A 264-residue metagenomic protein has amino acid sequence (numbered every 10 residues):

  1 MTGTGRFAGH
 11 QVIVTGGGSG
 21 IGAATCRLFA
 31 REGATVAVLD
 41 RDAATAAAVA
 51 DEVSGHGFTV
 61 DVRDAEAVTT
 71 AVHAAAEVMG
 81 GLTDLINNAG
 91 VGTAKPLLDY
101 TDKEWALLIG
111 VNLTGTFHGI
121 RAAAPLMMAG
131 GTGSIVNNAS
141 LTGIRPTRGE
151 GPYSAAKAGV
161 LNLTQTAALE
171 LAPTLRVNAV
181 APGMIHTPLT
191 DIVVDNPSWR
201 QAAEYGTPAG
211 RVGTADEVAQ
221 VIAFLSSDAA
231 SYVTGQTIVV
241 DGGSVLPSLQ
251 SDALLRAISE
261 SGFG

Functional and structural regions predicted by a protein language model:
T2-T4, R145, T234-G264: Short C-terminal tail/terminal secondary-structure segment of NAD(P)H-dependent dehydrogenase/reductase domains
K95-L98, R145-G151, G210, D228: Active-site loop immediately N-terminal to the catalytic Tyr-X3-Lys motif of short-chain dehydrogenase/reductase
P96-L97, E104-I109, I135, A203: Substrate-binding pocket helix/loop in short-chain dehydrogenase/reductase
I120, A156, T164: Active-site helix of classical SDR
P125, A168-P173, S231: Alpha-helical segment proximal to the catalytic Tyr-Lys
S140: Residue(s) in the substrate-gating loop at a strand-loop-helix junction that position the organic substrate next
A179, S198-V233, V240-G242: C-terminal helical subdomain
